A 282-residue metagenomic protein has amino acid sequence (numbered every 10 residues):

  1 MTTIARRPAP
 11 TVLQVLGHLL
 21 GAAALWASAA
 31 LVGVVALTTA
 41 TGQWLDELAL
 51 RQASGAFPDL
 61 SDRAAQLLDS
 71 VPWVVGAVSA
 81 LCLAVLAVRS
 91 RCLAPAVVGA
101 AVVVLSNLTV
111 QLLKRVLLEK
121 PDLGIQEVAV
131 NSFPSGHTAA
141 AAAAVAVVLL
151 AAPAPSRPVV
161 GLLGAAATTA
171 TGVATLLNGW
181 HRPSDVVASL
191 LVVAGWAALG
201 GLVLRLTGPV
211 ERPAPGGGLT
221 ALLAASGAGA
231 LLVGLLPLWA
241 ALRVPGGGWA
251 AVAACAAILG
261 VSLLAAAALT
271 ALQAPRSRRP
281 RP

Functional and structural regions predicted by a protein language model:
M1-G76, K114-I125, A256, A265-P282: N-terminal transmembrane-helix/juxtamembrane module of multi-pass inner/ER membrane proteins
T2-L16, C82-V98, E119-D122, A146-V160 (+3 more regions): Cytoplasmic membrane-interface segments at the C-terminal ends of transmembrane helices
Q14-L25, G42-R51, W73-L83, V110-Q111 (+3 more regions): Hydrophobic alpha-helical transmembrane segments
G17-V32, V102-S106, A165, S226-V233: Alpha-helical transmembrane segments
A29-T39, T109-L118, A174-N178, A230-A241: C-terminal TM-helix exit segments that contain a strictly Trp-centered aromatic cap at the helix terminus
V97-Q126: Hydrophobic alpha-helical transmembrane segments of integral membrane proteins
N107-Q111, R115, V193-L202, L235-L238 (+1 more regions): Transmembrane alpha-helical segments of multi-pass membrane transport proteins and ion-pumping complexes
I125-L259: Membrane-embedded catalytic cores of phosphoryl/pyrophosphoryl-handling enzymes
